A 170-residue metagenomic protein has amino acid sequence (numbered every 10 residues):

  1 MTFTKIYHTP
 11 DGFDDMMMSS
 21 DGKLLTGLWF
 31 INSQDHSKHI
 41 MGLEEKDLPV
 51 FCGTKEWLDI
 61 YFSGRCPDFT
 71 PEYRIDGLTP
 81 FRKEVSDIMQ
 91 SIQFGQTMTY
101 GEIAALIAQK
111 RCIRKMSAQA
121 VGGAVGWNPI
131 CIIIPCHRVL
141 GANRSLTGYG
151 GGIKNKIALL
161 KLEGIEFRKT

Functional and structural regions predicted by a protein language model:
M1-C112, M116, E166-T170: Basic nucleic-acid-binding alpha-helical/helix-turn surface characteristic of O6-alkylguanine DNA
F30, P67, M98, V125-P129 (+2 more regions): Short, flexible micro-motifs
Q90, A108, G126, G141-R144: A broad detector of the eukaryotic-type serine/threonine protein kinase catalytic domain
I113-Q119, L146-G151: Flexible, gly/pro- and Lys/Arg-enriched active-site loops
R114-I130: Regulatory, non-catalytic segments
I132-V139: Short Lys/Arg-enriched helix C-cap and helix-to-coil transition segments that create basic nucleic-acid-contact patches
A142-T170: …primarily DNA-binding HTH/wHTH and HhH modules…
